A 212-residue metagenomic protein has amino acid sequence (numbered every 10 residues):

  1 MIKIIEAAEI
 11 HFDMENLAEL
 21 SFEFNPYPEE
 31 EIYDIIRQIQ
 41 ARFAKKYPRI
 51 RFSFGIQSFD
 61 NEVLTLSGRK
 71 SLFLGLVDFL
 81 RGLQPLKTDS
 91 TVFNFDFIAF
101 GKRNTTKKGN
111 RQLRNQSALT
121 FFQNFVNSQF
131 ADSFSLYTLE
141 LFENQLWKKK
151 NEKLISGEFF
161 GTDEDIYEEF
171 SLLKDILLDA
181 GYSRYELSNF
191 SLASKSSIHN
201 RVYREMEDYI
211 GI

Functional and structural regions predicted by a protein language model:
M1-D175: Conserved non-cysteine loop/helix-boundary elements of the Radical SAM core domain that shape
W147-I212: A C-terminal junction/extension of Radical SAM enzymes
